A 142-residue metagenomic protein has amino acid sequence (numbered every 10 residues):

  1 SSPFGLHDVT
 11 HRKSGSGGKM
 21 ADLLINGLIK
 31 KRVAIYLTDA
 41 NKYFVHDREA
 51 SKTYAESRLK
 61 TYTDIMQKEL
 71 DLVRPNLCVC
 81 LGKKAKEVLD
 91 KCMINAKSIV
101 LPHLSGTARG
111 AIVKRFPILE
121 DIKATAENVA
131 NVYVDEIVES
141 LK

Functional and structural regions predicted by a protein language model:
S1-C92, A96-G110: A polyanion-binding, active-site-adjacent surface
K19, V129-V132, E136: Exposed alpha-helical structural elements
N95-V132: Short, flexible loop segments at boundaries between secondary-structure elements
E136-K142: Cysteine-dependent deubiquitinase/ubiquitin-like isopeptidase catalytic cores across multiple families
